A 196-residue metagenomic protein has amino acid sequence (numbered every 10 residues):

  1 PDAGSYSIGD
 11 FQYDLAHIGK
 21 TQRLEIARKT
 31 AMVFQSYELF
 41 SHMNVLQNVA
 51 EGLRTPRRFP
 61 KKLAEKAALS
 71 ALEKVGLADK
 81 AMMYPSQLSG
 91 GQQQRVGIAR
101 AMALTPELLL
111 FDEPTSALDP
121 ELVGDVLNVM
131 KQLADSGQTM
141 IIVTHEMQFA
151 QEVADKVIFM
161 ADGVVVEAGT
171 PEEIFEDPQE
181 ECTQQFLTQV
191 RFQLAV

Functional and structural regions predicted by a protein language model:
Y13-A31, T55, K61-K62, I174-P178: ABC ATPase NBD coupling module
M43-E51: Short coil-to-helix segment of the ABC ATPase nucleotide-binding domain corresponding to the Q-loop/switch region
M83-S86, L104, S136: Conserved signature/switch motifs of ABC ATPase nucleotide-binding domains
L109-D112: Catalytic Walker B motif of ABC-type/P-loop ATPase nucleotide-binding domains
T144-H145: H-loop/switch region of ABC-family ATPase nucleotide-binding domains
A168-G169: ABC ATPase "signature
